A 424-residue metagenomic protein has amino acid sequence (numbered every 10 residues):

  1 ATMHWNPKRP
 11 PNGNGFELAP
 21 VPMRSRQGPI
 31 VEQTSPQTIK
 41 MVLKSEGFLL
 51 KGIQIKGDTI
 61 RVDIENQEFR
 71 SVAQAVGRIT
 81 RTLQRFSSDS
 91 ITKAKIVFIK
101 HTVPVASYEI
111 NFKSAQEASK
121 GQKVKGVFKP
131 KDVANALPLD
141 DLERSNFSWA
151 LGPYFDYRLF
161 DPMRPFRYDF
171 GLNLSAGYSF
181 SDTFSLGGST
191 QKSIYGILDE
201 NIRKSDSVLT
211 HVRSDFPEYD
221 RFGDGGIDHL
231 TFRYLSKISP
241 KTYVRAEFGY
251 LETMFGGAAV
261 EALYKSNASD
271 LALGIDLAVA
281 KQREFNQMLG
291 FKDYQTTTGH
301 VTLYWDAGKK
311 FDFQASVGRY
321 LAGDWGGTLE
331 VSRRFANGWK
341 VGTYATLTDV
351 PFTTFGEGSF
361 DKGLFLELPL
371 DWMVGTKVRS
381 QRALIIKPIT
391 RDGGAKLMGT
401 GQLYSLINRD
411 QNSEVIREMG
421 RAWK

Functional and structural regions predicted by a protein language model:
A1-M3, R61-N66, W149-D161, L186 (+6 more regions): Transmembrane beta-strand segments that form the barrel wall of outer-membrane beta-barrel proteins
A1-W5, P153-F155, L172-Y178, F232-S236 (+4 more regions): Residues on the lipid-exposed face of transmembrane beta-strands in outer-membrane beta-barrel proteins
T2-V21, Y195-S207, D215-R221, I275-D306 (+3 more regions): Outer-membrane beta-barrel translocator/channel fold
N6-P10, G177-T183, S239-K241, N267-S269 (+4 more regions): Outer-membrane beta-barrel channels and translocator barrels
K8-S236, L289-D293, K424: Outer-membrane beta-barrel initiation region
T38, V42-G47, T242-R245, T253-G256: Phosphate-interacting basic helix/loop segments used at nucleotide- and nucleic-acid interfaces
F147, F166-L172, G225-L230, M254-A258 (+3 more regions): Residues that define the transmembrane beta-barrel architecture of outer-membrane proteins
R382-K424: Intrinsic low-complexity, glycine/proline- and repeat-rich, mixed-charge intrinsically disordered regions appended
